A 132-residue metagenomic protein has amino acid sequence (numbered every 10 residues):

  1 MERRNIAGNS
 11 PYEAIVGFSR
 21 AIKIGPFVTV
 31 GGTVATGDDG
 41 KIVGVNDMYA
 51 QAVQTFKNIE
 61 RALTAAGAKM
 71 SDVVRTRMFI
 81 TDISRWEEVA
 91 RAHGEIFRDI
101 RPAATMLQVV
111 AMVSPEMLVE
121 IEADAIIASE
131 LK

Functional and structural regions predicted by a protein language model:
M1-K57, R61-V74, I80-K132: N-terminal presequence-like segments and the immediate start of the first folded domain
